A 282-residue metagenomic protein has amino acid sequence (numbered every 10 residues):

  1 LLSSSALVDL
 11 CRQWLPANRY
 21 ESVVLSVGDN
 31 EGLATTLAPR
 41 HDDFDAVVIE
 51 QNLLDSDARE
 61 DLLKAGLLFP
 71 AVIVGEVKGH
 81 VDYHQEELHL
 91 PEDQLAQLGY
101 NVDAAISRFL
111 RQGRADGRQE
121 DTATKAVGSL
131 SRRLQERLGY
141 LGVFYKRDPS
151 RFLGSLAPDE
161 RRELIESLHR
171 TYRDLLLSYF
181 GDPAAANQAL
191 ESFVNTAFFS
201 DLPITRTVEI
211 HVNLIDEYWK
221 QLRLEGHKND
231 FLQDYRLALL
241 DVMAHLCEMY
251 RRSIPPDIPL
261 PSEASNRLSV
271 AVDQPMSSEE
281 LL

Functional and structural regions predicted by a protein language model:
L1-L282: Non-catalytic regulatory/interaction regions at protein termini and inter-domain linkers
